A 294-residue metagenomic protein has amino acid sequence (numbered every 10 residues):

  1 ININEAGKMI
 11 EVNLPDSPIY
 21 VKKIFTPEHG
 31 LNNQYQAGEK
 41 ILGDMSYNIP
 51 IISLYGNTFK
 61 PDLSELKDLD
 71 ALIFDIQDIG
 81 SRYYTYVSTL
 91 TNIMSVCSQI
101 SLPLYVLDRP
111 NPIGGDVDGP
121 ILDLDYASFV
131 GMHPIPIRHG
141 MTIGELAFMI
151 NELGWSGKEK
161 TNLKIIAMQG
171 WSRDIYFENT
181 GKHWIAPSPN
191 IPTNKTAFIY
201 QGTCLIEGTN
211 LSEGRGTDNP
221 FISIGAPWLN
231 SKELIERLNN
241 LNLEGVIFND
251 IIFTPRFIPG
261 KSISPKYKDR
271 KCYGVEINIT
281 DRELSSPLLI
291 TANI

Functional and structural regions predicted by a protein language model:
N4-K8, H29-N48: N-terminal beta-loop-helix "entrance" segment that forms/cooperates in small-molecule cofactor or anionic ligand
Y20-E28, L107: Short internal beta-strands
N33-A37, Y105-A127: Glycine-rich, charge-decorated loop segments at or immediately adjacent to ligand/cofactor-binding or catalytic sites
K40-L69, S81: Glycine-rich oxoanion-binding loops at beta->alpha junctions
D78-L90: Glycine/threonine-rich flexible loop motifs
A127-Q201: Conserved anion/nucleotide-ligand pocket segment
Q169-W171, F177-I251: ATP/pyrophosphate-binding catalytic subdomain of soluble kinases
G225-I294: Conserved functional hotspot residues or short segments at active or partner-binding sites across diverse domains
